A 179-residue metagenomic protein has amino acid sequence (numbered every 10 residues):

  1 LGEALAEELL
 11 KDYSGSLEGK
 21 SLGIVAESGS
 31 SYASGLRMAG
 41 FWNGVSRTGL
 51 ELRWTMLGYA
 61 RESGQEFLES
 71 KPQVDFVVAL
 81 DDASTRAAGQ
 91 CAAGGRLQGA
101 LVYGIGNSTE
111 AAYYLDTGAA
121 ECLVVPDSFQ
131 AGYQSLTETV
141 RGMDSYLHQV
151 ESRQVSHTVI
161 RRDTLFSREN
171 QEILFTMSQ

Functional and structural regions predicted by a protein language model:
L1-K20, G64, N107-A111, P126-Y146: Hydrophobic alpha-helical segments within soluble ligand-binding/sensing domains
E3, G23-F41: Extracytoplasmic ligand-binding site segments that recognize negatively charged/polar headgroups
E3, L10, A39-W42, S46 (+2 more regions): Class I S-adenosyl-L-methionine
S21-I24, W42-E62: Short beta-strand elements in bilobed, periplasmic/extracellular small-molecule ligand-binding domains
F41, M56-A112: Hydrophobic alpha-helical
V78, C122-V124: Paired acidic/hydrophobic, glycine-rich loop segments that form the ligand-binding mouth/hinge of periplasmic-binding
L97, T117-E121: Glycine-enriched alpha-helix->loop->beta-strand junction motifs that scaffold or abut catalytic
Q130-Q179: Hinge/cleft segment of the Venus flytrap/periplasmic-binding protein
